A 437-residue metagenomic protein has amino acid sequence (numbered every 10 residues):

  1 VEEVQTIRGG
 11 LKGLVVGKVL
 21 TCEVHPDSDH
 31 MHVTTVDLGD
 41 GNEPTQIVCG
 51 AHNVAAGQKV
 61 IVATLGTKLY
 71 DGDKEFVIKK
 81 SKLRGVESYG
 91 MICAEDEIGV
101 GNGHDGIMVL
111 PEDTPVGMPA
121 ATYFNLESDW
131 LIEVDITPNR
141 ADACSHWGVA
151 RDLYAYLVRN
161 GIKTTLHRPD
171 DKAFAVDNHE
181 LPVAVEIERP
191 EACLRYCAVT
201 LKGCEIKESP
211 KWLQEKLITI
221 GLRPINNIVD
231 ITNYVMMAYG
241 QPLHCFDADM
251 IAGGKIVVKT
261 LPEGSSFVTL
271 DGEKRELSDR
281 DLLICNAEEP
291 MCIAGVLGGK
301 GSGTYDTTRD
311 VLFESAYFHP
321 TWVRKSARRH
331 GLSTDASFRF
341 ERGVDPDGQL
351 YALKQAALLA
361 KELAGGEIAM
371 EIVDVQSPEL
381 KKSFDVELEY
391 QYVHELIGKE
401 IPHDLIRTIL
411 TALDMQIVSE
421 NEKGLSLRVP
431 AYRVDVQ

Functional and structural regions predicted by a protein language model:
V1-D177, L312, R328-G331, D335 (+4 more regions): Phosphate-backbone binding interfaces of nucleic-acid-interacting proteins
E2, K18-Q46, G117, Q214-E215 (+2 more regions): Conserved mixed alpha/beta core segments that line enzyme active sites in large multi-domain catalysts
T6, V24, T165-S265: Glycine/proline-enriched, intrinsically flexible loops and inter-domain linkers
I7-K12, K79, R168-L181, I231-Y239 (+3 more regions): A glycine-rich phosphate-binding loop feature that marks nucleotide/adenosyl-phosphate handling sites
G10, S377-Q437: Noncatalytic alpha-helical scaffolds and linker/capping helices
A51-V62, P138-L157, G221-F246, E288-T308 (+2 more regions): Conserved phosphate/anionic-ligand binding catalytic regions in large, soluble enzymes, centered on
D96-E97, N102-D105, E112-T114, D170 (+2 more regions): Conserved catalytic alpha/beta cores of large enzymes that bind or transform nucleotide phosphates and polynucleotides
L153-E188, L363-Y392, E400, V436: Terminal amphipathic helices with adjacent charged low-complexity linkers/tails
